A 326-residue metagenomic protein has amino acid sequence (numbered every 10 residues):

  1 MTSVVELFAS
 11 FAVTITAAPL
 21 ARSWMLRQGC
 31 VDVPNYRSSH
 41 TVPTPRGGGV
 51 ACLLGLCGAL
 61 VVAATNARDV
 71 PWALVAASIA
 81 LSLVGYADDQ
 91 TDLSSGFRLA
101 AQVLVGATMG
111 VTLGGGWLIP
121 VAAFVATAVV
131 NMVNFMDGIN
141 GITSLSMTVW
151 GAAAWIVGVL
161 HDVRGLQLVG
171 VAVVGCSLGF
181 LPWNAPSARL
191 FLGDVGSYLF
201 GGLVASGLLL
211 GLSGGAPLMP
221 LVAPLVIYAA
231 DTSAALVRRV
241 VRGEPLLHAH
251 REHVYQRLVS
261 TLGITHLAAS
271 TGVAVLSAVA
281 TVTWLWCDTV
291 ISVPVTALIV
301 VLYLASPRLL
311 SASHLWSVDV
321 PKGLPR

Functional and structural regions predicted by a protein language model:
M1-A9, L315-R326: Short, low-complexity, intrinsically disordered N-terminal peptides in bacterial proteins
M1-T232: "…together with the soluble PPM/PP2C metallo-phosphatase catalytic core" -> "…together with the soluble PPM/PP2C
P19-P45, A234-L267, S317-L324: Cytosolic, membrane-interface loops and tails of multi-pass inner-membrane proteins
D69-S82, Y86, T91-L93, R242-G243 (+1 more regions): Hydrophobic alpha-helical transmembrane segments and immediately flanking/interface helices in integral membrane
R98, V121-F124, V169, L246-H248 (+2 more regions): Short alpha-helical linear motifs
G116-W117, L190, P245, H266 (+1 more regions): Secondary-structure boundary/capping signal
G215-M219, L236, H248-A249, L267 (+1 more regions): Extended hydrophobic-aromatic, low-complexity segments
V259-G323: C-terminal membrane module of polytopic membrane proteins
